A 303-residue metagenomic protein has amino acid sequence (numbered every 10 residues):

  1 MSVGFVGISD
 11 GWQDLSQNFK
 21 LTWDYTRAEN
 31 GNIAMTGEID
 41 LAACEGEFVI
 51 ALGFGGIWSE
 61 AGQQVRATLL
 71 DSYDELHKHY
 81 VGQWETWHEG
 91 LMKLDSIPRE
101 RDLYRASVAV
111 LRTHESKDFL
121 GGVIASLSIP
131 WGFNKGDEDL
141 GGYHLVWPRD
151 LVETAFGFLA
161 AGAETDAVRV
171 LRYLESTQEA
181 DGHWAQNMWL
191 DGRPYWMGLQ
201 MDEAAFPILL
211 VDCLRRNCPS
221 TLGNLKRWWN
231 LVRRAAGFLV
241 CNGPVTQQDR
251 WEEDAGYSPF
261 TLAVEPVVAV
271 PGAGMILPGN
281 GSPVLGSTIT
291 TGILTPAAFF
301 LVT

Functional and structural regions predicted by a protein language model:
M1-G142, L222: Acidic/polar, glycine-enriched structural segments that form the non-catalytic walls/loops of the carbohydrate-binding
T36, E47-V49, L151, A204 (+1 more regions): Extracellular structured ligand-interaction cores
L52-F54, L209, A298: Hydrophobic side chains in beta-strands
F54-G55, A160, R216, V302: Short, well-ordered loop/turn and helix-capping segments at boundaries between secondary-structure elements and domains
Y80, G141-G243, L262-A269: Aromatic-rich carbohydrate-recognition surfaces in CAZymes
W84-W87, W147, W251: Signature tryptophan residues that serve as conserved aromatic anchors
L94-L103, A109, Q200, P259-A263 (+1 more regions): Extended ligand-binding clefts on enzyme/binding-domain cores
K117-G141, Q178-P194, A236-S258, V270-G286: Glycine- and aromatic-rich loop/turn segments at beta-sheet edges
